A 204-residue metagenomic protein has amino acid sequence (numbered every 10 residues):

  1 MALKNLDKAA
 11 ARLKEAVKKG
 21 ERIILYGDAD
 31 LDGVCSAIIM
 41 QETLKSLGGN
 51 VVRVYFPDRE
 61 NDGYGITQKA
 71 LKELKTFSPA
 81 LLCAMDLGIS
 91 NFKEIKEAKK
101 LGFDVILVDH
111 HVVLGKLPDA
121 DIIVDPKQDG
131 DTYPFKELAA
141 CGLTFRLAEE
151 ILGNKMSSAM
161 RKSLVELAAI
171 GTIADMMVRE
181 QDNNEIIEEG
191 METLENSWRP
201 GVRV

Functional and structural regions predicted by a protein language model:
M1-V204: Replace "Mg2+/Mn2+-dependent" with "divalent metal-dependent
